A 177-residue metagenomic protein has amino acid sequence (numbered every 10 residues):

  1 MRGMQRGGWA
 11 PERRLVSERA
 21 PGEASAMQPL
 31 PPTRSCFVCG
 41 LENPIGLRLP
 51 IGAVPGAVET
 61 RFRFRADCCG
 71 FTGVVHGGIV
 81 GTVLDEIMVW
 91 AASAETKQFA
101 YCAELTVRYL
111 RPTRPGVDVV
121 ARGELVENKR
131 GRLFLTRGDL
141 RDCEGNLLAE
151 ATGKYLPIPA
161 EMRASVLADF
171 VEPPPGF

Functional and structural regions predicted by a protein language model:
R2-M27, T113-P115, V126-F177: HotDog/MaoC-like acyl-thioester-processing domains
P11, I87-V120, L125: Hydrophobic beta-strand-centered segment that forms part of the acyl-chain substrate-binding groove
P32-V75: Catalytic strand-loop segment that frames the active site of acyl-thioester-processing enzymes
E42-P44, A100, G131-L133: Short solvent-exposed loop/turn micro-motifs enriched in small/polar/acidic residues
G56, Y101-A103, V119, F134 (+1 more regions): Hydrophobic core residues within well-ordered beta-strands of beta-rich domains
R61-R63, T106-R108, R122-E124, D139 (+1 more regions): Residue-level recognition of well-ordered beta-strand positions that form the cores of beta-sheet-rich folds across
